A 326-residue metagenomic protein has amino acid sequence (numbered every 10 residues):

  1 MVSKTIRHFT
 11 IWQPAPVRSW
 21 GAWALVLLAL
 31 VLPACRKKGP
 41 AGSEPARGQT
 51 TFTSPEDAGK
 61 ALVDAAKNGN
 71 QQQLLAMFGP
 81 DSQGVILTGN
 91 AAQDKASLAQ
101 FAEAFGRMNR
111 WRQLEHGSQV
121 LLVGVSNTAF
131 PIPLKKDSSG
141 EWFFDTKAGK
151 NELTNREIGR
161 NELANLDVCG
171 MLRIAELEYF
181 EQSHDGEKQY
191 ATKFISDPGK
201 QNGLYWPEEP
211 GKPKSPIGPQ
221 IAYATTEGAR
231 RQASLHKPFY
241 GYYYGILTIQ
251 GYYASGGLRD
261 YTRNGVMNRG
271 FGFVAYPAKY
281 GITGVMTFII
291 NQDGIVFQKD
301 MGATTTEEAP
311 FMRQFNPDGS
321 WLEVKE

Functional and structural regions predicted by a protein language model:
M1-V17: N-terminal secretory signal peptides that target proteins for export/translocation
V31-A34: C-terminal motif of bacterial Sec signal peptides marking the signal peptidase cleavage site
R36-K38: Bacterial signal peptide processing site
T50-L75, K150-G199: Conserved hydrophobic/amphipathic alpha-helical signal-anchor segments
S82-F130, A233-Y240, G245-Y252, L258-M267: Surface-exposed, charged secondary-structure patches
E115, H184-K279, T283-M286, I290 (+1 more regions): Extracellular/periplasmic head regions of type IV pilus-like filament subunits
Q119-L163, D167-G170, I295-K299: Short beta-strand edge/turn micro-motifs at domain boundaries
F271-G319, E323-E326: C-terminal soluble interaction/assembly domains
